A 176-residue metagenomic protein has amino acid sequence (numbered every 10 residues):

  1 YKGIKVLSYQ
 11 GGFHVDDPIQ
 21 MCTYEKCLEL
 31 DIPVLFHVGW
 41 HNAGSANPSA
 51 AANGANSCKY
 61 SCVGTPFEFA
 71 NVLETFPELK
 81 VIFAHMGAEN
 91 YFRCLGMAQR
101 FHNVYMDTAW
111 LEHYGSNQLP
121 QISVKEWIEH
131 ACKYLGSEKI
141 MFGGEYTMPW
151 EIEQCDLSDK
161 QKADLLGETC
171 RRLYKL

Functional and structural regions predicted by a protein language model:
K2-G3, S8, D16-M141: Catalytic pocket-lining loop regions of alpha/beta-barrel enzymes, especially the amidohydrolase/enolase/GH5 lineages
Q10-G11, T108-H113, A163-T169: A generic structural motif
G11, A88, H113, M148 (+1 more regions): Active-site micro-motifs of SAM-dependent methyltransferase domains
H130, Y134-M141, Y146-L176: Mid-to-C-terminal alpha-helical segments outside catalytic/metal-binding sites
